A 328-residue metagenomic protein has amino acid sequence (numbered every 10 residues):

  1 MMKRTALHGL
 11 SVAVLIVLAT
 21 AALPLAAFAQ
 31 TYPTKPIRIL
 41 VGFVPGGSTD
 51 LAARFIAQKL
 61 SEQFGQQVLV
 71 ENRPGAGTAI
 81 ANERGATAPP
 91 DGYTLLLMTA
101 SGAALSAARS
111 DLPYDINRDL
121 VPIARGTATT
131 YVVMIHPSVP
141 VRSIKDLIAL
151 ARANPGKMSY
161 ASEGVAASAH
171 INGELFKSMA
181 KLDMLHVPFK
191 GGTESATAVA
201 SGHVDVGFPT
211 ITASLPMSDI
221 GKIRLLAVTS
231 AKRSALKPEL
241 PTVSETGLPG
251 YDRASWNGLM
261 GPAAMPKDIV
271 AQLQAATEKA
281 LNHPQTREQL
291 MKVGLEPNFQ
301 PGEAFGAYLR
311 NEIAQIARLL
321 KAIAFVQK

Functional and structural regions predicted by a protein language model:
M1-H8: N-terminal secretory signal peptides that target proteins for export/translocation
S11-P24: Bacterial N-terminal signal peptides
F28-R118, K157, K181-T210, M217 (+2 more regions): N-terminal (or domain-start) structured segment
T34-P36, S178-L182, E245, K267-K328: An extracytoplasmic/periplasmic, membrane-proximal ligand-sensing/linker region
V44-G46, A100-S101, A128, H136-V141 (+5 more regions): Short coil/turn segments
R84-Y93, A107-E194, V243, W256-Q289: Hinge/capping helix and adjacent helix->loop/strand transition within the periplasmic-binding protein
L97-G102, S162, G192, P209-S214 (+3 more regions): Beta->alpha turn/N-cap motifs
S214-N282, N311-A314: C-terminal lobe and pocket-closing loops of periplasmic/extracytoplasmic Venus-flytrap solute-binding proteins
